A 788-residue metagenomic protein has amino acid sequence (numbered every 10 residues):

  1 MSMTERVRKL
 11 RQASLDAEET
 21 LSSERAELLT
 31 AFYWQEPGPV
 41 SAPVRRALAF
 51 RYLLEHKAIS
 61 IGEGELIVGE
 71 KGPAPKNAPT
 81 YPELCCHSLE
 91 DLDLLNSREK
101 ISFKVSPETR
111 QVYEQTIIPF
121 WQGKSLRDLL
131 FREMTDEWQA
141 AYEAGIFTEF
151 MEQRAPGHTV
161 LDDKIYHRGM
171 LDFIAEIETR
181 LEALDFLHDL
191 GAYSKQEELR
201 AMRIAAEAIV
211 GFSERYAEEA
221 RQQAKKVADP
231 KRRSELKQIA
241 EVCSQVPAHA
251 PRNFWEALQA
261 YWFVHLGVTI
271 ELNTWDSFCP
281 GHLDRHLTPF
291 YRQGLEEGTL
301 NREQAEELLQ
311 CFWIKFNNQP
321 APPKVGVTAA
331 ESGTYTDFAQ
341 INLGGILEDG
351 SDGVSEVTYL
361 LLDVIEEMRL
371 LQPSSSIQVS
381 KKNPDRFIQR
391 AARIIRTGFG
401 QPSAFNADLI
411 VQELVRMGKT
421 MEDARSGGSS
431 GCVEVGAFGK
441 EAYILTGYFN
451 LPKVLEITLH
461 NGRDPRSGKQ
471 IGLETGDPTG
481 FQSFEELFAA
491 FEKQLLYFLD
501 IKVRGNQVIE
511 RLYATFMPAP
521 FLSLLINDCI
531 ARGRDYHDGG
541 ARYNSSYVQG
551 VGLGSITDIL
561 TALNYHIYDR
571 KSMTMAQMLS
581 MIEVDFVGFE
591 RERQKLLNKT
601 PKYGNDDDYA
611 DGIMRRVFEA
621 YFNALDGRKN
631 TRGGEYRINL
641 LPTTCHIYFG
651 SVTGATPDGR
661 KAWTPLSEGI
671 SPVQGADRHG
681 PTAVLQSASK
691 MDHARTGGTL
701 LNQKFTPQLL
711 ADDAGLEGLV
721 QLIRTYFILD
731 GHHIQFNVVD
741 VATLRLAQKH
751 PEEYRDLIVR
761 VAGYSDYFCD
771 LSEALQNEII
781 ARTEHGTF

Functional and structural regions predicted by a protein language model:
S2-M202, K231, E235-Q238, V242-F788: Conserved catalytic cores of very large enzyme subunits
R200-G211: Extended non-globular scaffold/tether segments
S213-A220: Secondary-structure-rich domain cores
Q223-R232: A conserved hydrophobic secondary-structure block that centers on an alpha-helix together with its immediately flanking
